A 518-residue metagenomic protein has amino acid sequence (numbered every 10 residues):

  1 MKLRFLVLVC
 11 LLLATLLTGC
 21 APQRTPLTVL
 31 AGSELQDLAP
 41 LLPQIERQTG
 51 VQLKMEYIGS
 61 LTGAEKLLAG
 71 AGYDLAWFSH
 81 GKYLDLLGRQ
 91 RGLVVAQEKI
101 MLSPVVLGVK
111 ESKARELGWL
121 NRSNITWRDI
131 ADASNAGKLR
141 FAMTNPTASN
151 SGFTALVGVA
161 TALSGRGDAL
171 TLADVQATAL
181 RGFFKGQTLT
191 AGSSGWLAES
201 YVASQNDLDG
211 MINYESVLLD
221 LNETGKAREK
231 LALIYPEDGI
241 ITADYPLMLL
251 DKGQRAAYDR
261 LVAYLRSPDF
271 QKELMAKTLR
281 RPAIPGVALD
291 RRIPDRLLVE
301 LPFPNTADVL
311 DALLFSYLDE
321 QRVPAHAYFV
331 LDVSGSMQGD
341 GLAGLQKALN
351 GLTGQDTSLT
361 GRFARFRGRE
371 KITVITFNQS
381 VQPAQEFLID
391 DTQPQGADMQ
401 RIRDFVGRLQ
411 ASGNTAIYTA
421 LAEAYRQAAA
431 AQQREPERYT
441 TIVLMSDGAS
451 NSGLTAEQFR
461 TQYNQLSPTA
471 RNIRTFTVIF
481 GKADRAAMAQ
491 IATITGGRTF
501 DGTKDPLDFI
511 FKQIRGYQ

Functional and structural regions predicted by a protein language model:
P22-N145: N-terminal segment of the mature folded domain
E98-L107, A179-F184, G225-R255, D259: Periplasmic-binding protein-like
N121-A131, R140-T147, G158, P246-R280 (+1 more regions): Bilobed periplasmic-binding protein/Venus flytrap-like ligand-binding cleft at the lobe interface of extracytoplasmic
T161, G167-Y235: Ligand-binding pocket segment of bilobal, Venus flytrap-like solute-binding proteins
Y235, G448-G502, F511-I514: VWA/integrin I-like adhesion module and closely mimicked acidic/polar interface patches used
K277-Y328, G335-G344: Acidic, polar low-complexity linker/tail segments
R322-D391, A420-L421, T441-M445, F480-D484: Von Willebrand factor
Q382-A384, D391-Y439, R474-A486, F509-I510: Von Willebrand factor
